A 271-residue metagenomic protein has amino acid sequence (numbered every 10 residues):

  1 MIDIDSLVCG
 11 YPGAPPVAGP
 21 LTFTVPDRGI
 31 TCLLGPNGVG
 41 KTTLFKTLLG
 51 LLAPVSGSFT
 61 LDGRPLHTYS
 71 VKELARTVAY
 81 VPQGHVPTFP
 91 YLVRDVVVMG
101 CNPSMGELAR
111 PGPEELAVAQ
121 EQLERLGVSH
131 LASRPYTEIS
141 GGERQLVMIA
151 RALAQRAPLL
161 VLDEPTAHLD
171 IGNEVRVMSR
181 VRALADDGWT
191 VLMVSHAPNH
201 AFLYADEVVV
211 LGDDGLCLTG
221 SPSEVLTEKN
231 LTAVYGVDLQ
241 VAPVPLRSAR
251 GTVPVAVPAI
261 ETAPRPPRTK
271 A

Functional and structural regions predicted by a protein language model:
M1-I4, V8-P20, D27, C32 (+2 more regions): A short, flexible loop at the N-terminus of ABC-type nucleotide-binding domains that lies
L34-P36: The feature captures the beta-strand-to-loop junction immediately N-terminal to the Walker
L49: Helix-to-loop junction immediately C-terminal to a conserved catalytic motif
G57-P65, L74: Conserved ABC transporter NBD signature motif
P135-I139, E143: Conserved ABC ATPase signature
L160-E164: Catalytic Walker B motif of ABC-type/P-loop ATPase nucleotide-binding domains
V234-A271: ABC ATPase nucleotide-binding domains
